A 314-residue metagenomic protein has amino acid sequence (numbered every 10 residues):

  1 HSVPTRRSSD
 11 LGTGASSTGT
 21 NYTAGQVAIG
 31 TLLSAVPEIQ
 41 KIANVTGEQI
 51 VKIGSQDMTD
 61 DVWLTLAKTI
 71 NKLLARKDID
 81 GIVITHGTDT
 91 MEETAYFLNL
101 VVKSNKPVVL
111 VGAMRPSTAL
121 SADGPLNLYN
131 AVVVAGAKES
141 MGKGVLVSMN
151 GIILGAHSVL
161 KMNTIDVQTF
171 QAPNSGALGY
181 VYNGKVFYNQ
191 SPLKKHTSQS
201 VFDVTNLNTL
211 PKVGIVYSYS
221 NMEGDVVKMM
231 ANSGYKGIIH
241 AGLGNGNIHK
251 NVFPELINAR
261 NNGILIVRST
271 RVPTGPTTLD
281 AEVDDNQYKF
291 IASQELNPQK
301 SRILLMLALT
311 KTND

Functional and structural regions predicted by a protein language model:
H1-S8: Short, small-residue-biased leader/transition segments that mark boundaries at the very start of proteins
D10-G30: Glycine- and acidic-residue-enriched helix-capping/strand-helix junction motifs
A28-I39, G155-N245: Accessory alpha-helical/coil subdomains and C-terminal extensions that flank or cap enzyme catalytic cores
N44-L73, I215-M229: Glycine-rich oxoanion-binding loops at beta->alpha junctions
R76-M91, S233-N245: Short acidic, glycine-rich surface-loop motifs adjacent to enzyme active sites
I84-K106, I248-I257: Short Gly/Thr/Asp-enriched flexible loops that form oxyanion-binding sites at enzyme active sites
L110-N183: Internal gly/pro-rich beta-alpha loop/helix module that stabilizes soluble enzyme cofactors or their anionic handles
N245-D314: C-terminal non-catalytic interaction/assembly regions of soluble proteins
